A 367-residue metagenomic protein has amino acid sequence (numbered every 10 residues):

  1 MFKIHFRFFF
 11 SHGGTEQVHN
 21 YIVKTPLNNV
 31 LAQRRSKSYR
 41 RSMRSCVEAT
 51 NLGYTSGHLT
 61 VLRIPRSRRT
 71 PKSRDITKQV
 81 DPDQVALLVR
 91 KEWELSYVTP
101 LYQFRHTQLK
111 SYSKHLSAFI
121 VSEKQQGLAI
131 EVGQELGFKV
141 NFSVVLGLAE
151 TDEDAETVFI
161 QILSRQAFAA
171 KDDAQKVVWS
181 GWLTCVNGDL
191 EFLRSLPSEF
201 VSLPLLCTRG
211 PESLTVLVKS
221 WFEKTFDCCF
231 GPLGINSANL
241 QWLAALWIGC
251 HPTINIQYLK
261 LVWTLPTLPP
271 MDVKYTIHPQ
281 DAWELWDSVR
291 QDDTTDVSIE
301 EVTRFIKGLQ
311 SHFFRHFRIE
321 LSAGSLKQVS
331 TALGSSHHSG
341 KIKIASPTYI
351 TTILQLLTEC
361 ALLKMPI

Functional and structural regions predicted by a protein language model:
F2-F192, K341-I367: N-terminal low-complexity/intrinsically disordered pre-sequences and tails
H5, T303, K307-I367: C-terminal, charged interaction/regulatory segments at domain termini
Q103-K110, D154-E156, S202, R209-V216 (+1 more regions): Intrinsic disorder
E156-F168, L261, Y275, G324-I344: Generic recognition of long tandem-repeat/solenoid scaffolds
L163-W247: Internal, hydrophobic cores of structured domains that mediate oligomerization or house catalytic pockets within large
R165-A167, E212-S213, P266-L268, A282 (+1 more regions): Conserved beta-strand elements of beta-rich interaction domains across eukaryotes, especially beta-propellers
D227-K327: Terminal interaction module
